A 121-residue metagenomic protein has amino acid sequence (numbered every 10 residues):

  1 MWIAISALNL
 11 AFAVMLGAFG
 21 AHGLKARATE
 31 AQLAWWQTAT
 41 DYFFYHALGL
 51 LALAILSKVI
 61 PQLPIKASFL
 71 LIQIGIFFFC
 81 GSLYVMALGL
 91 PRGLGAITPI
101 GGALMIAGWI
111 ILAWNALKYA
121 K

Functional and structural regions predicted by a protein language model:
M1-K121: Polytopic transmembrane helical bundles with strong interfacial aromatic enrichment
